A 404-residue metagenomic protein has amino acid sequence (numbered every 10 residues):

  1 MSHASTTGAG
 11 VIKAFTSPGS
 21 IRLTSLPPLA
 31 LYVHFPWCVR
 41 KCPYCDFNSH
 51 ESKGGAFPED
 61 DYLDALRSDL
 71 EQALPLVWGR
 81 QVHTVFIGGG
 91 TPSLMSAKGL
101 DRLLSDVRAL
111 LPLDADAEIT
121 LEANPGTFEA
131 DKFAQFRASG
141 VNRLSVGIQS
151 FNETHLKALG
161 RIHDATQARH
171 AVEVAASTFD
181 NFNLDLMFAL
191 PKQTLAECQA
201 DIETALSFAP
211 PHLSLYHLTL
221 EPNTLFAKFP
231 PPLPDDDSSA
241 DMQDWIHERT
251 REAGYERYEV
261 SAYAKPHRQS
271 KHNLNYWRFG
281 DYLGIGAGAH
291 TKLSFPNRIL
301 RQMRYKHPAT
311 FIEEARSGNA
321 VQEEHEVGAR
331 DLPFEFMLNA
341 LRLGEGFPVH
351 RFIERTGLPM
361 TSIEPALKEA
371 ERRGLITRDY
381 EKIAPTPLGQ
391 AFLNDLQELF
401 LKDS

Functional and structural regions predicted by a protein language model:
M1-L31, G79-R80: N-terminal [4Fe-4S]-dependent radical SAM core
I21-A30, N48-L76, R80-L358: C-terminal scaffold of the Radical SAM
H34-S49: Local cysteine-cluster metal-coordination motifs and their immediate loop/turn environment, predominantly Fe-S cluster
Y263, Y380-I383: Short, Lys/Arg-rich nucleic-acid/phosphate-binding segment
G357-E369: Short amphipathic alpha-helical interaction segments
R372-E381: A short, conserved structural fragment
I383-Q390: Basic, amphipathic "hinge/linker" alpha-helix immediately C-terminal to the N-terminal HTH DNA-binding motif
Q390-S404: Short, amphipathic alpha-helical interaction segments positioned at domain boundaries
